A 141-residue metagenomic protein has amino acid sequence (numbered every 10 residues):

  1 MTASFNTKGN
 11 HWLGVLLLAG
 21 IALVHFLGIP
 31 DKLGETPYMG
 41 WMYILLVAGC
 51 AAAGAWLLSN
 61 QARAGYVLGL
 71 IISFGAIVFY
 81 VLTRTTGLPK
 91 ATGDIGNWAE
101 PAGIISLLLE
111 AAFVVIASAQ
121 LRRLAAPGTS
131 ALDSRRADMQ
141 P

Functional and structural regions predicted by a protein language model:
M1-P141: Membrane-interface extramembranous regions
